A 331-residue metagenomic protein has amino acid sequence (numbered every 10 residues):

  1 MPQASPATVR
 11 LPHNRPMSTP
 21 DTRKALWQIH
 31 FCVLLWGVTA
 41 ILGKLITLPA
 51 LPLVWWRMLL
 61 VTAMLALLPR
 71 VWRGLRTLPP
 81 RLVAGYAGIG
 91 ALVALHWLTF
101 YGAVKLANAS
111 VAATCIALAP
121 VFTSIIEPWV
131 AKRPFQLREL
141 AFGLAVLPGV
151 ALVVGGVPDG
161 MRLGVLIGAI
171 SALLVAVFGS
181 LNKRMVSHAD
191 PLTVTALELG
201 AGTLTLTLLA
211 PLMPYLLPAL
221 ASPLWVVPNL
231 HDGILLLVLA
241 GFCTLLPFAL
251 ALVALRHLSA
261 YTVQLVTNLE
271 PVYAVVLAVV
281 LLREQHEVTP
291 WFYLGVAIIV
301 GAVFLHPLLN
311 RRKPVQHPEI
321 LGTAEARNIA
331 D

Functional and structural regions predicted by a protein language model:
P2-W55, A63, A91, L95 (+4 more regions): Glycine-/small-residue-enriched transmembrane alpha-helix faces in small-molecule transporters and effluxers
R23-I29, P52-L67, E139-A145, L163-I170 (+3 more regions): Hydrophobic alpha-helical transmembrane segments of multi-pass integral membrane proteins, especially transporters
L48-L95, P120-T123, L174-L181, A196-L217 (+1 more regions): Transmembrane alpha-helices of multi-pass small-molecule transport proteins
M58, D232, N268-D331: C-terminal-most transmembrane helix of multi-pass membrane proteins
L65, A87, F135-G155, L277 (+1 more regions): Hydrophobic transmembrane alpha-helices of multi-pass small-molecule transport proteins
A66, R70-V111, I116, S124 (+2 more regions): Specific transmembrane alpha-helical segments of multi-pass solute transporters/efflux pumps, especially DMT/EamA
L67-R73, A119-A141, A151, V272-F292: C-terminal transmembrane-helix exit sites in multi-pass transporters
A112-L118, L181-L204, G241-V280: Helix-helix packing/entry segments at the starts of transmembrane helices
